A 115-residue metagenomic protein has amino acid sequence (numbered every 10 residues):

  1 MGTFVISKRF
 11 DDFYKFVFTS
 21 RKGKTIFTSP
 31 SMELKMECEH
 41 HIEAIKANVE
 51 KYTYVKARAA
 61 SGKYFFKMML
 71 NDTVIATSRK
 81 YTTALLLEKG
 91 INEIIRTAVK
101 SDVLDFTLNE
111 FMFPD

Functional and structural regions predicted by a protein language model:
T3-I26, A57-I75: Short aromatic-glycine-(Arg/Gly/Cys) micro-motifs in beta-strand/loop hairpins
G23-L34, T73-T83: A short, exposed loop/beta-hairpin motif centered on an aromatic-Gly-Thr core
T25, M32-Y54, E93-L104: A low-complexity, Ser/Thr/Gly/Pro-enriched, surface-exposed linker/loop concept that marks segments flanking
F27, E37, A59, K63-F66 (+2 more regions): Short, surface-exposed, charged/polar-biased interaction segments
A44-R96: Short, solvent-exposed interaction modules
T83-D115: Terminal recognition/anchoring or ligand-binding modules at protein termini
